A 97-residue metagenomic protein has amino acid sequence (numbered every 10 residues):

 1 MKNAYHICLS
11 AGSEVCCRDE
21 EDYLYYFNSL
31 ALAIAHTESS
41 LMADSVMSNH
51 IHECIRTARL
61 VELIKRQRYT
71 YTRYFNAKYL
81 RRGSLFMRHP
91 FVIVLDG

Functional and structural regions predicted by a protein language model:
M1-G97: Short catalytic/metal-binding and nucleic-acid-binding patches
